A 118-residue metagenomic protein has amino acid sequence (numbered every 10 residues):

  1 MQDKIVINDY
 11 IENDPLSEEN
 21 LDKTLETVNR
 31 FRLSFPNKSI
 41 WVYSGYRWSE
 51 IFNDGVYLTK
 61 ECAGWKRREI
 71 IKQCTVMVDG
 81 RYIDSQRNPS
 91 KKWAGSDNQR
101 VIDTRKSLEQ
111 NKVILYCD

Functional and structural regions predicted by a protein language model:
M1-E61, W65-E69: Conserved Radical SAM active-site core
T27-N37, W41, R47, R87-D118: P-loop/Walker A phosphate-binding loop and immediately adjacent motor/lid segment at beta-alpha junctions
K72-Q73: Alpha-helix C-terminal capping/helix-to-coil transition sites in glycosyltransferase folds
M77: Conserved, mostly hydrophobic/aromatic
Y82: Flexible loop residues that form catalytic and substrate-binding hotspots at small-molecule/glycan-binding clefts
